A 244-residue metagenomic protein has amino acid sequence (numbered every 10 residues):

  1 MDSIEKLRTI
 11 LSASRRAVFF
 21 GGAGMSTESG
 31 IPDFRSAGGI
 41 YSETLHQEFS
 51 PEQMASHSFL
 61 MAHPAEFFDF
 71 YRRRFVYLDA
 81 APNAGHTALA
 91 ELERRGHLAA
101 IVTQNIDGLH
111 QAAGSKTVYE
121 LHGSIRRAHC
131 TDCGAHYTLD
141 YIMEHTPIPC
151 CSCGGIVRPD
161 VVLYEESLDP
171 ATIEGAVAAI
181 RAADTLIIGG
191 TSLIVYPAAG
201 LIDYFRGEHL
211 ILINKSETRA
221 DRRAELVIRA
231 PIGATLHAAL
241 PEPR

Functional and structural regions predicted by a protein language model:
M1-R244: Conserved catalytic core of sirtuin-type NAD+-dependent deacylases
